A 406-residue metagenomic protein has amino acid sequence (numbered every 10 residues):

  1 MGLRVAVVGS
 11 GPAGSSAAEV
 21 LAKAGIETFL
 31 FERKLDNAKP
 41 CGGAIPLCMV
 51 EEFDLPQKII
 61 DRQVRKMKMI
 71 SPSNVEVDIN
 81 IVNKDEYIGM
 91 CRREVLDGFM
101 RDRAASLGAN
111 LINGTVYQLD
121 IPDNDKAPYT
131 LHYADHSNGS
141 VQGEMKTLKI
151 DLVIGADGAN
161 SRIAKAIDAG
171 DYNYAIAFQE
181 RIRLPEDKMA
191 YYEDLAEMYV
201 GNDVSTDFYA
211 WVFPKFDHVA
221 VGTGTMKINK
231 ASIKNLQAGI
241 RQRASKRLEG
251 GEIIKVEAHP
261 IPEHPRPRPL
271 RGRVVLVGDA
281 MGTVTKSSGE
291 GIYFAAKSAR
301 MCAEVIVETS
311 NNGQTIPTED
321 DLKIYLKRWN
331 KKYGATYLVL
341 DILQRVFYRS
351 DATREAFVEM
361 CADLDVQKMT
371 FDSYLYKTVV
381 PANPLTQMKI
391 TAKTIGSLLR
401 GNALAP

Functional and structural regions predicted by a protein language model:
M1-G11: Beta1/beta-strand and adjacent pyrophosphate-binding region of the FAD-binding site in flavoprotein oxidoreductases
S10, A22-C41: Glycine-rich FAD pyrophosphate-binding loop
G14: N-terminal Rossmann-fold NAD(P) dinucleotide-binding loop
N37-S71: N-terminal FAD cofactor-binding segment of flavoenzymes
N83-R103, M226-N235: Short beta-strand to alpha-helix junction loop
R103-L248: Predominantly flavin-linked oxidoreductase catalytic cores and closely associated redox partners
Q118, I228-I306, S310-N311, P317: FAD/FMN-dependent oxidoreductases across multiple families
V307-P406: C-terminal helical "tail/cap" subdomain of flavin- and related membrane-associated enzymes
